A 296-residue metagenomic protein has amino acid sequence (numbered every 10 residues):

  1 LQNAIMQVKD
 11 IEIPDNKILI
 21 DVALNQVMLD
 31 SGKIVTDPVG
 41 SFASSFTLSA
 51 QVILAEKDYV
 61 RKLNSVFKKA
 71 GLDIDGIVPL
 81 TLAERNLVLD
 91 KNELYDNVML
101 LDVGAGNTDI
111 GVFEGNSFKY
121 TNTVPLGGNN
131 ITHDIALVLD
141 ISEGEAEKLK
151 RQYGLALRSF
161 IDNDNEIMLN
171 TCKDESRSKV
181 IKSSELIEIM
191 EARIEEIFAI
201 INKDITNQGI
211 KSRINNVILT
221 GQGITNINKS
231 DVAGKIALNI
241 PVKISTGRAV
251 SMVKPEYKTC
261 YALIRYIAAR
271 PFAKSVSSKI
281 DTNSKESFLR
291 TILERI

Functional and structural regions predicted by a protein language model:
L1-M99, S142-E143, A156-I187, Q208 (+3 more regions): Nucleotide/phosphate-binding catalytic cleft detector across ATP-hydrolyzing and phosphate-transferring enzymes
Q2, K235-Y261: Conserved phosphate-binding/catalytic loops in two-lobed NTP-binding clefts
P79-L82, G115, V124, R151 (+1 more regions): Short, ordered loop/turn segments at secondary-structure junctions
L89-T121, I135, L263: Gly/Thr-rich phosphate-binding beta-strand-loop-beta motif of the actin/hexokinase/Hsp70
L100-N107, F113-N116, P125-N129, Q222-T225 (+1 more regions): A short acidic Gly-Thr/Ser loop motif
P125-E147: A conserved active-site cap/scaffold subdomain adjacent to cofactor or substrate pockets
L155-L157, R213-G234: Glycine-rich phosphate-binding loops at beta-strand->alpha-helix junctions
F198, N202-N216: Phosphate/pyrophosphate-binding loops at sites that engage ATP/ADP/AMP, CoA/4′-phosphopantetheine, polyphosphate
